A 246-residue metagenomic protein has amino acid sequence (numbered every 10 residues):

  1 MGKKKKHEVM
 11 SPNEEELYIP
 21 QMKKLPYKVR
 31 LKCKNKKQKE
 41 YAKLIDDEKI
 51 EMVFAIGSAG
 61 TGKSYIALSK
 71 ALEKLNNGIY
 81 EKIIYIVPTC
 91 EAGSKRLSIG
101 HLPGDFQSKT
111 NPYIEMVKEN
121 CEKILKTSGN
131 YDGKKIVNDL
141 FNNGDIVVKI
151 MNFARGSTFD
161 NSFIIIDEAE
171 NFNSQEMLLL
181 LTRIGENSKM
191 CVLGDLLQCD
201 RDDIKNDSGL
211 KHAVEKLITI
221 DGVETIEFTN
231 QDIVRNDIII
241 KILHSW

Functional and structural regions predicted by a protein language model:
G2-K4, S11-V29, Q38-L44, K49-I166 (+1 more regions): Conserved helicase motor core of SF1/SF2 NTP-dependent helicases
